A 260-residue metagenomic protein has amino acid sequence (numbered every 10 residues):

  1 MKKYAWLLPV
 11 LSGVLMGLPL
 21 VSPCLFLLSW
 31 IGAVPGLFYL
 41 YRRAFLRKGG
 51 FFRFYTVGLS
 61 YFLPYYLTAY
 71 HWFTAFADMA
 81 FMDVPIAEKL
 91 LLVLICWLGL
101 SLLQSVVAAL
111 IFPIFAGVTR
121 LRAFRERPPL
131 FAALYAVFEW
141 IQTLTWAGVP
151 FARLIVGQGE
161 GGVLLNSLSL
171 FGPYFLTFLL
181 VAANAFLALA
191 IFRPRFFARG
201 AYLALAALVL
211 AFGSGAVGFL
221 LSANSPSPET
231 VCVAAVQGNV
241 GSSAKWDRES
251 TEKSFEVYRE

Functional and structural regions predicted by a protein language model:
M1-S222, F255-E256: Membrane-embedded alpha-helical bundles of multi-pass enzymes that act on lipidic or dolichyl-linked glycan substrates
V217-E260: Soluble catalytic regions of membrane-associated enzymes that act on cell-envelope and secretory-pathway components
